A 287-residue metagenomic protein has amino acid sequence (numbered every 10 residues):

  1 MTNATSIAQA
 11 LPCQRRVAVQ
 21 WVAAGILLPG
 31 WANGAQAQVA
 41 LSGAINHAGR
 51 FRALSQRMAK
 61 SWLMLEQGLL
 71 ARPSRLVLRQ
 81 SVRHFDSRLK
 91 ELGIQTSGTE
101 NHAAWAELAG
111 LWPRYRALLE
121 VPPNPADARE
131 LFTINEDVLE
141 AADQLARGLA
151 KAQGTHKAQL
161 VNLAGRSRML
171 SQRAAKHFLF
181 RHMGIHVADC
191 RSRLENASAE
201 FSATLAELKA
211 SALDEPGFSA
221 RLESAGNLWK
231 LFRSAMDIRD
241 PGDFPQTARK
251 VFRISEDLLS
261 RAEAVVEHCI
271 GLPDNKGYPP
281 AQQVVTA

Functional and structural regions predicted by a protein language model:
M1-C13, A24-G25: N-terminal secretory signal peptides
R15-V19: Hydrophobic alpha-helical targeting segments used for export or membrane insertion
I26-W31: Hydrophobic core
A32-A37: Boundary at the C-terminal end of the N-terminal hydrophobic targeting segment
Q38-A287: Mature extracytoplasmic or organellar-lumen-exposed domains after removal of signal/transit peptides
